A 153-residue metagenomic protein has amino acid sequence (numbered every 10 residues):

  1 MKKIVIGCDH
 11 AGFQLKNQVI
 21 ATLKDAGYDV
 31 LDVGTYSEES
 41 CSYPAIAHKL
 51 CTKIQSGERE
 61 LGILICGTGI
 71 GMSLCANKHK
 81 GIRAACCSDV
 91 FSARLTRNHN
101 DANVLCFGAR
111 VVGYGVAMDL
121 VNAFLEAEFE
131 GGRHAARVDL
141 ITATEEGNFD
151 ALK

Functional and structural regions predicted by a protein language model:
K2: Nucleotide donor/acceptor-binding cores
V5-D25: Glycine-rich phosphate/diphosphate-binding loop of Rossmann-like nucleotide-binding domains
V5-G7, A11-G12, V90-K153: C-terminal binding/interaction regions
Q14-L15, C41, G71, G115: Residues that form or flank phosphate/diphosphate-binding pockets in enzymes that use nucleotide phosphates
D29, R83, N103: Residue-level detector of anion-binding/catalytic polar loops
D29-S40: A short beta-strand-loop structural module common to alpha/beta enzyme folds
I46-C86: Helix-adjacent hinge/juxtasegments
